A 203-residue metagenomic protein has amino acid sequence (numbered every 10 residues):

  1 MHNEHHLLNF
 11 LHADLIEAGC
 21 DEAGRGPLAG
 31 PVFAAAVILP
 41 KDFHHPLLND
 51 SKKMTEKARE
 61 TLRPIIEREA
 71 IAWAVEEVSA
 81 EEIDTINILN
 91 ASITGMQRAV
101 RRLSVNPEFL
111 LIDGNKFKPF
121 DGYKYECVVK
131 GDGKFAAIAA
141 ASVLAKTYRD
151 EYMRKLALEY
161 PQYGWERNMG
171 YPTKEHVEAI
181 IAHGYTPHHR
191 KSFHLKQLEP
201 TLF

Functional and structural regions predicted by a protein language model:
M1-F203: RNase H-like, Mg2+-dependent phosphodiesterase core, and more generally RNA phosphate-backbone-engaging helix-loop
